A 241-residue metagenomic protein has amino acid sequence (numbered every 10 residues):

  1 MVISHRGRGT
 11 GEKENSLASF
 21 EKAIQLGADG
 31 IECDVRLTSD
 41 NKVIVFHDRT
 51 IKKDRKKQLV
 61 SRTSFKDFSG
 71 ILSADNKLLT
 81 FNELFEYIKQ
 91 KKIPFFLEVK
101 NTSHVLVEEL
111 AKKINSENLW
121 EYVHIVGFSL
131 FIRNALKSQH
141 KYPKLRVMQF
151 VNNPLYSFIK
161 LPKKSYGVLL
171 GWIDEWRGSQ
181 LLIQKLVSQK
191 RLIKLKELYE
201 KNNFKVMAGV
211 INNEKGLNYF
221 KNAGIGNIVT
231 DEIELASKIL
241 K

Functional and structural regions predicted by a protein language model:
M1-K241: Phosphate-group recognition and catalysis centered on beta-loop-alpha active-site segments
